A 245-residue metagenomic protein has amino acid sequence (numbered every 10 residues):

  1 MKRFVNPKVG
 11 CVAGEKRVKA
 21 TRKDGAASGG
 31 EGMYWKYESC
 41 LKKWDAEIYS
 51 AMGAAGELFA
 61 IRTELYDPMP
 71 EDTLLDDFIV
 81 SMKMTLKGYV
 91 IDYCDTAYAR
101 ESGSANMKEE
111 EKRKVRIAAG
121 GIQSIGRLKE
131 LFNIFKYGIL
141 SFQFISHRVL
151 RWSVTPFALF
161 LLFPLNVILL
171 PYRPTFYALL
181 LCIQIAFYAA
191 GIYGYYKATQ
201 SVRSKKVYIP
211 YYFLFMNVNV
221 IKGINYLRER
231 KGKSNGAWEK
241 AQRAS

Functional and structural regions predicted by a protein language model:
F4-Y37, D72-D76, S81-H147, Y212 (+1 more regions): Catalytic donor/gating beta->alpha subdomain of glycosyltransferases that bind UDP-sugars
G53-P68: Conserved nucleotide-sugar donor-binding and metal-coordinating catalytic region shared by glycosyltransferases
E64-Y66, Y98, V149: Short, well-ordered alpha-helical scaffold segment located in the soluble/lumenal catalytic or ligand-binding core
K108-E109, E130-L140, I185-S245: Juxtamembrane C-terminal module of membrane proteins
I145, P171-T175, T199-K206: Juxtamembrane loop-transmembrane helix junctions in multi-pass integral membrane proteins, especially the extracellular
L150-L165: Core segments of transmembrane alpha-helices that mediate helix-helix packing or line hydrophobic substrate/ligand
V167-F187: Transmembrane helix-loop-helix
